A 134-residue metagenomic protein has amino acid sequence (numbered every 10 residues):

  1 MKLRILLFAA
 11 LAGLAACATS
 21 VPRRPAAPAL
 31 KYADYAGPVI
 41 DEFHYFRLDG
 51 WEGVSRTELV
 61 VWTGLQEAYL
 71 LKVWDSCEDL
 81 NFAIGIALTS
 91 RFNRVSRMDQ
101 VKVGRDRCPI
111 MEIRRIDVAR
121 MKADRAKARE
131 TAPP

Functional and structural regions predicted by a protein language model:
M1-L7: Bacterial N-terminal signal peptides that target proteins for export
L6, L48-G50, K102: Residues embedded in well-ordered secondary-structure elements
F8, G50-V60, E78-L80, D117-R120: A broad, structure-centric signal for solvent-exposed, well-ordered loop/edge residues that line or flank functional
L11: Structured alpha-helical
L14-A16: C-terminal motif of bacterial Sec signal peptides marking the signal peptidase cleavage site
A18-K72, R129: N-terminal secretory signal peptides
W74-P134: Helix-rich interaction surfaces within compact, conserved domain-sized segments that mediate assembly or partner
